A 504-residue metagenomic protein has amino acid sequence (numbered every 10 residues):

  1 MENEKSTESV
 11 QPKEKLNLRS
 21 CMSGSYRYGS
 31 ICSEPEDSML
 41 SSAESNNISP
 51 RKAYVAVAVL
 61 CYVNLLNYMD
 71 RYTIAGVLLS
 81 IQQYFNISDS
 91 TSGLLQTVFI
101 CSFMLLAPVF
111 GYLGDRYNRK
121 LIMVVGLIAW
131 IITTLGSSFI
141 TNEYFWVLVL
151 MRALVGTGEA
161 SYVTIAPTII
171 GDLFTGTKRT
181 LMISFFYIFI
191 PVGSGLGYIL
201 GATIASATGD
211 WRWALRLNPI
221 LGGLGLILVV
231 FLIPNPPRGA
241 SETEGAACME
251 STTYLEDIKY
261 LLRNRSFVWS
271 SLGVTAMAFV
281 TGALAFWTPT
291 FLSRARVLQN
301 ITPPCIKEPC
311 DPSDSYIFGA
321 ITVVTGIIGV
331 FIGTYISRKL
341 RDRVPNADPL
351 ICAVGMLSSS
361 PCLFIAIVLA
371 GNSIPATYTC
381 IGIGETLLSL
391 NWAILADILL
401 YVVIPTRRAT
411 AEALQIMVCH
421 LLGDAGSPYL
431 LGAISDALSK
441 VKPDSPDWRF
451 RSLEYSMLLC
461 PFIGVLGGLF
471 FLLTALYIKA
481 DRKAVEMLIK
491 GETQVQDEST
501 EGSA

Functional and structural regions predicted by a protein language model:
E2-Y72: Cytosolic juxtamembrane N-terminal segment immediately preceding the first transmembrane helix of multi-pass
D37-P50, G239-S271, I306, V495-S503: Juxtamembrane intracellular "pre-TM" segments in multi-pass secondary transporters
I74-A75, N264-F331, L388-A396, G423-G432: Extracytoplasmic gate region of multi-pass secondary transporters
L105-F145: Conserved MFS/SLC helix-loop-helix module at the cytosolic interface between two early adjacent transmembrane helices
L121-G136, D348-F364: Structural signature of the two symmetry-related core transmembrane helices
S138-M151, I365-C380: Helix-loop junctions at membrane interfaces in 12-TM secondary transporters
M151-V192: Cytoplasmic helix-loop-helix junction between adjacent transmembrane helices in 12-TM secondary transporters
F186-N235: Helix-loop-helix hairpin linking two adjacent transmembrane segments in secondary transporters
